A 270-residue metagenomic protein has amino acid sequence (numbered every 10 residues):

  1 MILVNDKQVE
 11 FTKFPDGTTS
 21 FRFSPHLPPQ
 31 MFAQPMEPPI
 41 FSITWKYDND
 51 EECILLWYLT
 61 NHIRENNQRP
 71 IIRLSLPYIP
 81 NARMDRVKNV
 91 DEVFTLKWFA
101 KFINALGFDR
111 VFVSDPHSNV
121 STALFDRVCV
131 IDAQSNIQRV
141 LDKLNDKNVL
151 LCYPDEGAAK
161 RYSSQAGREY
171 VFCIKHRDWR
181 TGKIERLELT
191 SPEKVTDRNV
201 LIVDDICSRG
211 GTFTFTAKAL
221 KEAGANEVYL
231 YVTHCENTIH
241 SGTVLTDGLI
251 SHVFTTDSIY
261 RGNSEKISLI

Functional and structural regions predicted by a protein language model:
M1-I270: PRPP-associated nucleotide enzymes
